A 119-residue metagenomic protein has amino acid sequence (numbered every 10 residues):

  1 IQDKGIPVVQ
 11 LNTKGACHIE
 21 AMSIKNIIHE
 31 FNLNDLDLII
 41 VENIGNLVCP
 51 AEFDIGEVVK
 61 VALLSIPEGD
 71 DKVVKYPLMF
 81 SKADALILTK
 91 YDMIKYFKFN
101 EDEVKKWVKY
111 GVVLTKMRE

Functional and structural regions predicted by a protein language model:
I1-E57: Nucleotide-state-sensitive switch-loop elements of NTP-binding domains
I1-Q2, M79, V108: A generic structural signal for well-ordered alpha-helical segments
V8-Q10, K60, V112-L114: Conserved beta-strand scaffold positions in the cores of enzyme catalytic domains, especially in NTP/NDP-utilizing
T13-A16, I44-G45, I66, Y91-M93 (+1 more regions): Short, ordered loop/turn segments at secondary-structure junctions
N43-A83, L88, Y96, E101-D102: Conserved P-loop NTPase nucleotide-binding/switch module
A85, D92-E119: Canonical P-loop GTPase G-domain recognition
